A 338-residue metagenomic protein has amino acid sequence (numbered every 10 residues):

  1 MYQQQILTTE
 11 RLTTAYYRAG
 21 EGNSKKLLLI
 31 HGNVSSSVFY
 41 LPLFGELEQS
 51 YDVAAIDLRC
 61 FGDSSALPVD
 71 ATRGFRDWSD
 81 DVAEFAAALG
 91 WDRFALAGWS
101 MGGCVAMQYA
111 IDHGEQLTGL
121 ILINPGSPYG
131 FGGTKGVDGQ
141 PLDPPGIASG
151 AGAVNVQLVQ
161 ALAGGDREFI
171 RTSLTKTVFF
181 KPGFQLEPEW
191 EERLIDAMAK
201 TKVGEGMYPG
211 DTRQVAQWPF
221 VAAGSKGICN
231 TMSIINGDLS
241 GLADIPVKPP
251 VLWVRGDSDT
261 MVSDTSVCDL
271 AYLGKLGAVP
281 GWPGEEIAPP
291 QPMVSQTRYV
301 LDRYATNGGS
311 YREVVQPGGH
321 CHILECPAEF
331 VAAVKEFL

Functional and structural regions predicted by a protein language model:
M1-L28, Q49-Y51, W91-D92, W282-P289 (+3 more regions): Alpha/beta-hydrolase fold catalytic core
T9-E10, A55-A97, M101, D112 (+1 more regions): Active-site loop/oxyanion-hole signature of alpha/beta-hydrolase fold enzymes
L12, Y17-A71, F85: Conserved HGGG/HGGXW glycine-rich cap/lid loop of the alpha/beta-hydrolase fold
L27-L29, V53, A97, V251 (+1 more regions): Hydrophobic beta-strand anchors of alpha/beta hydrolase catalytic cores
E46, S50-D52, W91-D138: Conserved hydrolase catalytic core segment
G62-D63, G126-I147, M261-V262: A short beta-to-alpha transition loop/helix N-cap that caps and shapes the active-site region
Q140-Q296: Alpha/beta-hydrolase
P280-A288, G318-P327: Catalytic histidine-centered segment of alpha/beta-hydrolase-like enzymes
